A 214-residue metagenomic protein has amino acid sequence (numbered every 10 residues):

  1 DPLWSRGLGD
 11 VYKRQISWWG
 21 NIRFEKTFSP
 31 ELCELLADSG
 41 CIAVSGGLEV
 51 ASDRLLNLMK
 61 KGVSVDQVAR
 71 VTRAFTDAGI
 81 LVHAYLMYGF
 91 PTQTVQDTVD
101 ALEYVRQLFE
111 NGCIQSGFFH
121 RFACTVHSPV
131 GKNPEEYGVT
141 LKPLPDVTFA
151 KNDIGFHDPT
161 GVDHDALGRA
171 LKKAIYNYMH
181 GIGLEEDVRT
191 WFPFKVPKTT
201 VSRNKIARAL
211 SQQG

Functional and structural regions predicted by a protein language model:
D1-Y12: Single conserved hydrophobic/aromatic residue that forms the stacking wall/gate of nucleotide- or nucleobase-binding
V11-Q15, V188, I206-L210: Extended hydrophobic/Leu-rich segments
R14, N21-V201: A structural motif corresponding to the C-terminal lobe/cap of the Radical SAM core domain
K198-G214: C-terminal non-catalytic accessory extensions
